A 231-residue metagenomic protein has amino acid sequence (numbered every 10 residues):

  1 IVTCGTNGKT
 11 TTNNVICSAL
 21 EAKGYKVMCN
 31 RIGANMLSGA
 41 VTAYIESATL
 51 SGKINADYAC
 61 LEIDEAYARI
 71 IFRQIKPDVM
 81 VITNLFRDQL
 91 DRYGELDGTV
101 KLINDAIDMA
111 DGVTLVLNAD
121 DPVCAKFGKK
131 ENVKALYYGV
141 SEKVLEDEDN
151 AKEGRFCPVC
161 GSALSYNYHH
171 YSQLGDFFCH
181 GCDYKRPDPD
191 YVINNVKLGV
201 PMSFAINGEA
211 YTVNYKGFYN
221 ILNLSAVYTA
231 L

Functional and structural regions predicted by a protein language model:
I1-G139, E146-F156: Phosphate-binding loop of NTP-binding sites
V133-L231: Adenine nucleotide phosphate-binding catalytic loops in nucleotide-utilizing enzymes
